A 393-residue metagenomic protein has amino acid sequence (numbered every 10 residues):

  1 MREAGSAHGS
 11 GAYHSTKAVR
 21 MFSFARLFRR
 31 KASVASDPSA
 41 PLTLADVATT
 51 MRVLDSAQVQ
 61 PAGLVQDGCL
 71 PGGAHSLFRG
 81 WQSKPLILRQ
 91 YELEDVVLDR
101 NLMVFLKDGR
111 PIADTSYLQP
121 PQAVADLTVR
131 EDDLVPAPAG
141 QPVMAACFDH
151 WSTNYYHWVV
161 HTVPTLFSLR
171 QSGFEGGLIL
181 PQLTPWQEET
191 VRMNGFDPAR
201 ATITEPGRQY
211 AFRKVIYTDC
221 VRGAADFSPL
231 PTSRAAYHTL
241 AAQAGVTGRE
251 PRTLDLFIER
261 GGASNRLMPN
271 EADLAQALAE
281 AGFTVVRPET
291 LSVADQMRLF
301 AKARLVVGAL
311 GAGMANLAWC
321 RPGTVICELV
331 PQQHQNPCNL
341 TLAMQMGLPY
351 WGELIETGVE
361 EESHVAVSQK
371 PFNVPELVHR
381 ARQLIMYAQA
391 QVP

Functional and structural regions predicted by a protein language model:
A7-R20: Short, Lys/Arg-enriched N-terminal segments with co-localized hydrophobic residues within the first ~10-30 amino acids
A18-P393: The feature primarily captures lumenal catalytic ectodomains of type II secretory-pathway glycosyltransferases
